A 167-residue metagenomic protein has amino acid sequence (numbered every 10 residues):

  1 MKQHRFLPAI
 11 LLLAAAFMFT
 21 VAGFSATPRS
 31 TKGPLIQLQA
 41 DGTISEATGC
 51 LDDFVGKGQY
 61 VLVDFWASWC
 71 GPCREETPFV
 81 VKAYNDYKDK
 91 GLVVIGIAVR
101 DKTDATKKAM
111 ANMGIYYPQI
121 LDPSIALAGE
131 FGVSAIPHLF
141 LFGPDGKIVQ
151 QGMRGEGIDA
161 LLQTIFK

Functional and structural regions predicted by a protein language model:
M1-I44: N-terminal targeting signals for export/organelle localization
L35-V61: A short beta-strand-turn-helix
K57, K108-Y116, D122-F166: Thiol/disulfide oxidoreductase modules built on the thioredoxin-like
G58-V61, F65-W69, A135: Short pre-active-site segment immediately N-terminal to redox-active cysteine/selenocysteine motifs in thiol-based
L62-V63, V94, L139: Hydrophobic beta-strand anchors of alpha/beta hydrolase catalytic cores
F65-K82: Conserved redox-active cysteine motifs that mediate thiol-disulfide chemistry, especially di-cysteine Cys-X(1-2)-Cys
D86-Y87: Active-site-adjacent segment of SDR/Rossmann-fold oxidoreductases
K90-A105, I115-I125: Thiol-based oxidoreductase modules, predominantly thioredoxin-like and allied folds used for disulfide exchange
